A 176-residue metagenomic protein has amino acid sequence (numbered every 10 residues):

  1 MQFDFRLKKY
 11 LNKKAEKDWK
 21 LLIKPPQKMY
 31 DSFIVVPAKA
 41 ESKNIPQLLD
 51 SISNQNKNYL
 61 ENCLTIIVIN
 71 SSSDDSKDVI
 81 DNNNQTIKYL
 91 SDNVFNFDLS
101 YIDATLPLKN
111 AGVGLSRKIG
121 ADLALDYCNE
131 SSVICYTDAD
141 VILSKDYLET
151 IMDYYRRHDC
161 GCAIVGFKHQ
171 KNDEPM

Functional and structural regions predicted by a protein language model:
M1-E61: N-proximal low-complexity "stem/linker" segments adjacent to membrane-targeting elements
V36-A38, I67-S71, T137: Short beta-strand/turn micro-motifs composed of small residues that flank or help shape donor/cofactor-binding pockets
K39-N44, S72-D75, P107, D140-Y147 (+1 more regions): Short acidic, S/G/P-rich loop/turn micro-motifs used as interaction or catalytic elements
S51-L108: Acidic donor-binding segment of Leloir-type glycosyltransferases
L106-D126: Glycine-rich, basic loop-to-helix element that forms the pyrophosphate-binding segment of sugar-nucleotide handling
C128-I142: Short beta-strand-to-loop acidic/aromatic patch adjacent to the donor-nucleotide binding site
D146-I164: Conserved donor-nucleotide/metal-binding helix-loop-beta segment in metal-dependent transferases, i.e., the alpha-helix
C162-P175: Short beta-strand-to-loop element that shapes/binds the nucleotide-sugar donor at the catalytic cleft/hinge
